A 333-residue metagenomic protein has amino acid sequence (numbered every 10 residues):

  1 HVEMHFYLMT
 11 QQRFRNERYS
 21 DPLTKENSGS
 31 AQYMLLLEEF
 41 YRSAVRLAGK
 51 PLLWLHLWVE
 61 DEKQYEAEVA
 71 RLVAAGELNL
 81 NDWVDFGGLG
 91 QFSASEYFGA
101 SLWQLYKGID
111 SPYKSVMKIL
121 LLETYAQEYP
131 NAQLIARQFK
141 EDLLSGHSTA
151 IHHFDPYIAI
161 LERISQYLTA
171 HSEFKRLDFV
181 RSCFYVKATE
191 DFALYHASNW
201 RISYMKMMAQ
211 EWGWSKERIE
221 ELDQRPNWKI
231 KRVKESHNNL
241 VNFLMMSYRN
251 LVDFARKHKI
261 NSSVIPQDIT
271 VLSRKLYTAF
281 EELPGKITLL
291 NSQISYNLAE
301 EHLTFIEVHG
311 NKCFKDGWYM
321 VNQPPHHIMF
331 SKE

Functional and structural regions predicted by a protein language model:
H1-L8, Q12: Catalytic metal-binding acidic patch
R15-N16, M34, E38-E333: Nucleotidyltransferase catalytic cores
R18-P22, E26, R42: N-terminal secretory/membrane-targeting helices
L23-L35: Acidic, Ser/Thr-rich peripheral helices and adjacent loops at domain boundaries
